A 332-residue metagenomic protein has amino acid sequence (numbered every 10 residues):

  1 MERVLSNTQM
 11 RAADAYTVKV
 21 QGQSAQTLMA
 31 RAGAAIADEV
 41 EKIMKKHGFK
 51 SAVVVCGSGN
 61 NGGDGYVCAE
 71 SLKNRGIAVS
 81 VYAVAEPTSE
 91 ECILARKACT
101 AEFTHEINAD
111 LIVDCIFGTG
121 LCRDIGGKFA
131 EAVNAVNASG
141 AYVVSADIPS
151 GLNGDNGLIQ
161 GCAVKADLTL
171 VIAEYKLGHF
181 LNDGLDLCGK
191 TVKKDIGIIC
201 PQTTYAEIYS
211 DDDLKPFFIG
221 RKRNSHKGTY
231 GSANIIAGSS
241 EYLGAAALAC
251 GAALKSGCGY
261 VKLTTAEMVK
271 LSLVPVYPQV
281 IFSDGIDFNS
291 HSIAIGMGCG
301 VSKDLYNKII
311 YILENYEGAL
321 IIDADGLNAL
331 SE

Functional and structural regions predicted by a protein language model:
M1-A83, H179-A324, N328-E332: Small-residue (G/A/S/T)-rich helix-start motifs and N-terminal tracts that mark the onset
D38-I116, D124-A146, Y316-G318: Nucleotide and nucleotide-moiety/phosphate-recognizing core
P87, G151, M268-V269: Positions that flank functional sites
C92-L94, N156-L158, L273-V276: Short secondary-structure transition/capping segments
R96-C99, Q160-V164, L187-C188, Y277-F282: Short, hinge-like loop/turn segments at secondary-structure boundaries
E106-D110, A163, D287-F288, L313: A short, aliphatic-rich alpha-helical micro-motif
D110-L111, I116-Y205: Internal gly/pro-rich beta-alpha loop/helix module that stabilizes soluble enzyme cofactors or their anionic handles
